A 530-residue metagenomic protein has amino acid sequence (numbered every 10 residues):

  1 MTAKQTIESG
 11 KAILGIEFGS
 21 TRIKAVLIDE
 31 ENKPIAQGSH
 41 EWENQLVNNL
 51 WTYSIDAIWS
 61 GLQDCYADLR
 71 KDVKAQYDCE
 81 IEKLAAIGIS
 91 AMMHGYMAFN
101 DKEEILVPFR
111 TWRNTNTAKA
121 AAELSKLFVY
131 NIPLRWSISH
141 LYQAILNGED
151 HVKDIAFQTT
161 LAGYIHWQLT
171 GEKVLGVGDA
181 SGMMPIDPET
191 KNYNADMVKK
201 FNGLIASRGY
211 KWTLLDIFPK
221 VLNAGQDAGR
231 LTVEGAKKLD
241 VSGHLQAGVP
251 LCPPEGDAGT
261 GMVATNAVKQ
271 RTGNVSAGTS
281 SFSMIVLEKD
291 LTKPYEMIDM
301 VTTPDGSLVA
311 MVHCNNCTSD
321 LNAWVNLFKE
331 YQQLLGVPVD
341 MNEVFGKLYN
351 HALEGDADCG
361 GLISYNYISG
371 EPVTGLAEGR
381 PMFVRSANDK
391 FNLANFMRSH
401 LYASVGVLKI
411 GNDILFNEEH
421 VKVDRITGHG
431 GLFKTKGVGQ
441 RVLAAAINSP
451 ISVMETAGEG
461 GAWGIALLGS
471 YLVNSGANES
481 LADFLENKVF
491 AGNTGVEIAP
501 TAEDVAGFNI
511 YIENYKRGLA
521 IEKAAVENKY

Functional and structural regions predicted by a protein language model:
M1-P108, A122, D154, L215 (+6 more regions): N-terminal glycine/serine-rich phosphate-binding loop of ATP-dependent small-molecule kinases, especially carbohydrate
T2-E8, L14-G15, I81, K119-L175 (+3 more regions): Active-site core segments that coordinate phosphate-bearing ligands/cofactors across diverse enzyme families
S20-R22, T111, P133, I298: Intrinsically disordered, low-complexity sequence elements enriched in Ser/Thr/Gly/Pro
S39, T111, E497: Conserved beta-strand positions that form and line the central face of beta-propeller blades
K74-T111, N131-P133, H166-G178, G182-D187 (+1 more regions): Short beta-strand-loop/turn "lid" adjacent to the catalytic site in phosphate-handling enzymes
N114: Carbohydrate-associated surface elements
